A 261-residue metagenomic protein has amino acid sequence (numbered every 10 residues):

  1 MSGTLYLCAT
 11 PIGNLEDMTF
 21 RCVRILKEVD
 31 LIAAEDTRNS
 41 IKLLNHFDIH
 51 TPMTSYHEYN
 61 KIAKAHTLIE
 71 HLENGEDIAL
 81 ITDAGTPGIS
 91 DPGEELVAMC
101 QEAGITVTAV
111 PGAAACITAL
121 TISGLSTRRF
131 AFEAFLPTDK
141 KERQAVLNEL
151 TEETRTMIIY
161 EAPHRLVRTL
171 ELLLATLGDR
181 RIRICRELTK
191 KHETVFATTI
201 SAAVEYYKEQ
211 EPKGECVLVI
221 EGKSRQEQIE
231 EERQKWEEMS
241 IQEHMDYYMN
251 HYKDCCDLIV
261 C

Functional and structural regions predicted by a protein language model:
M1-H57: Glycine-rich, flexible N-terminal cofactor/catalytic loop recognition
S2, T156, P163-C261: A contiguous loop/helix-start segment that scaffolds small-molecule binding in enzyme catalytic cores
G3-L5, N74-A79, T156: Loop/turn-to-beta-strand initiation segments
I12-G13, D83-P87, P163-R165, K223-R225: Short glycine-rich anion-binding loops that position phosphate/pyrophosphate groups of nucleotides and phosphorylated
L26-I32, G104-T108, T156-M157: Short active-site oxyanion
T54-I62, F135-D139: Conserved helicase motor
A65-A114, T118: Glycine/small-residue-rich loop that forms an oxyanion/phosphate-binding "nest" at active or ligand-binding sites
E95-E153: Class I SAM-dependent methyltransferase SAM-binding "motif I" and its flanking Rossmann-like core
